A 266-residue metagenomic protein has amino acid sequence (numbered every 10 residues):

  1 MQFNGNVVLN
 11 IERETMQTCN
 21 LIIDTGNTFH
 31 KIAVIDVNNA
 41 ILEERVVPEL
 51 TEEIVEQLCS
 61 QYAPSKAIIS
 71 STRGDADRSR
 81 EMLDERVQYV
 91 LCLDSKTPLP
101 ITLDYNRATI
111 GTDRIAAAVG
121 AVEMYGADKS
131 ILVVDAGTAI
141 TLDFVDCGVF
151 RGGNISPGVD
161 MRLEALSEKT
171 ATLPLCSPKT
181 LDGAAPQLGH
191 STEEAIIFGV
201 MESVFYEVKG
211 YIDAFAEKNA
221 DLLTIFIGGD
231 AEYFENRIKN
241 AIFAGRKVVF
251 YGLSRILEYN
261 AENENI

Functional and structural regions predicted by a protein language model:
M1-L99: N-terminal glycine/serine-rich phosphate-binding loop of ATP-dependent small-molecule kinases, especially carbohydrate
M16, P100-I131, F250-E262: Conserved phosphate-binding catalytic cores of ATP/NTP-utilizing and phosphoryl-transfer enzymes
M16-N38, A121, D128-C147, L166 (+1 more regions): Gly/Thr-rich phosphate-binding beta-strand-loop-beta motif of the actin/hexokinase/Hsp70
F29, I69-R78, F198, D221-R237 (+1 more regions): Glycine-rich phosphate-binding loops at beta-strand->alpha-helix junctions
N39, E44-R45, K129-E164, F243-V248: Glycine-rich phosphate-binding loop of actin/hexokinase-like ATP-binding domains
V87-P100, K239-S254: Conserved phosphate-binding/catalytic loops in two-lobed NTP-binding clefts
D113-A117, V122-A127, R151-I197, I256 (+1 more regions): Glycine-rich phosphate-binding loop plus the immediately following alpha-helix
A184-L223, Y233, A241-I242: Adenine-nucleotide phosphate-binding core of ATP-dependent small-molecule kinases
